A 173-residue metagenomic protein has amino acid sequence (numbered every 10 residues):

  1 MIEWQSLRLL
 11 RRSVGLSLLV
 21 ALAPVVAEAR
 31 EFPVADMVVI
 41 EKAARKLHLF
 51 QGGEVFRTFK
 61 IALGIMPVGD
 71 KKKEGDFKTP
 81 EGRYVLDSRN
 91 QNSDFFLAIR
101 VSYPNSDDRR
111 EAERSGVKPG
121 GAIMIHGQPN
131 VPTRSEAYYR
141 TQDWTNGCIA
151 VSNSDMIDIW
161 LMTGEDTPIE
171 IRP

Functional and structural regions predicted by a protein language model:
S6-L16: N-terminal export leaders
L18-A27: Hydrophobic h-region of N-terminal signal peptides that target proteins for export in Gram-negative bacteria
A29-D36, A43, L63-S88, S106-E111 (+2 more regions): N-terminal post-signal-peptidase region of extra-cytosolic proteins
M37, T58-K60, R83, A122 (+1 more regions): Well-ordered beta-strand positions in beta-sheet-rich domains
E54-M66: Short Gly/aromatic-enriched secondary-structure transition segments
S88-P173: Exported/periplasmic cell-wall-interacting domains
